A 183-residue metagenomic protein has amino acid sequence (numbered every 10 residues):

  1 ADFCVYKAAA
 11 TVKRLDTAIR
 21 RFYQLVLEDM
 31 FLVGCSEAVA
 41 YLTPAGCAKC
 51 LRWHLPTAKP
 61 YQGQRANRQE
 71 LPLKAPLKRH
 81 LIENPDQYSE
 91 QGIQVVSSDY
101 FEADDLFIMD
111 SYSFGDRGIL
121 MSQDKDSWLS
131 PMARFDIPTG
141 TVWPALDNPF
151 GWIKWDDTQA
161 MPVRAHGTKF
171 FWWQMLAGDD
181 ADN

Functional and structural regions predicted by a protein language model:
A1-F114, A133-F135: Noncatalytic, basic helical substrate-engagement surface that gates or grips nucleic-acid strands
D110-D182: Long, highly charged, low-complexity intrinsically disordered interaction regions that mediate electrostatic DNA/RNA
